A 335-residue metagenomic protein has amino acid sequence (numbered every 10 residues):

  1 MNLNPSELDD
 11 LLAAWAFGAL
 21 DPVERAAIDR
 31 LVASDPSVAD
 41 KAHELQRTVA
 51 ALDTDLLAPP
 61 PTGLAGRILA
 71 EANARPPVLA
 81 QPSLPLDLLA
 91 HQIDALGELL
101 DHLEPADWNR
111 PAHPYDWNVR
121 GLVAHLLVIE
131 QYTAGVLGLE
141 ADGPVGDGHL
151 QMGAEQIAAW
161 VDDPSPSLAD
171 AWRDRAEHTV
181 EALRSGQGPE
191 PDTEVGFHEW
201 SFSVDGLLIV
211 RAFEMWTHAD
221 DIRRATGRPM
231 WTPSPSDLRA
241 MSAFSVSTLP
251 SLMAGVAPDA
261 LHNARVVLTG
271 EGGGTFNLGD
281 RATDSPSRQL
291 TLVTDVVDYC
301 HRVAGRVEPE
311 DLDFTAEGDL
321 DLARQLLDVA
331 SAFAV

Functional and structural regions predicted by a protein language model:
N2-P5, A13, F17-V23, A27 (+10 more regions): Structured surface interface patches that mediate subunit assembly and partner/cofactor docking
S6-L11, R47: Alpha-helix N-cap/N′ positions at the starts of helices
L31, H125, I129, H218: Histidine-centered divalent metal-coordination motifs
V32-P59, G66-V78: Short alpha-helical interface segments
G63, A70, A74-D94, E98: Long amphipathic N-terminal alpha/beta scaffold segment
L89, I93-L100, W172, A176-L183: Hydrophobic alpha-helical core bundles mediating ligand binding, dimerization, or RNAP-core interactions
